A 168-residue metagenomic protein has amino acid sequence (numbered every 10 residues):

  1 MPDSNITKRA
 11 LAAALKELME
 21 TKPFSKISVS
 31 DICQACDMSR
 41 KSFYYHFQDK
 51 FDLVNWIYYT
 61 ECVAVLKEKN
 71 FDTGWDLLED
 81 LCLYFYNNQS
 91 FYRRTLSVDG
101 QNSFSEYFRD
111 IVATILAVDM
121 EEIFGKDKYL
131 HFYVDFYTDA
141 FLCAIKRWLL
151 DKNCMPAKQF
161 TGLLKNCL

Functional and structural regions predicted by a protein language model:
S4, I32-D52, Y84-N87, F91-T95 (+2 more regions): Basic/polar phosphate-binding segments, predominantly the helix-turn-helix DNA-binding elements of transcriptional
K8-K16, S25-V29, Q34-D37, Y44-F71 (+2 more regions): An amphipathic alpha-helix adjacent to DNA-recognition modules
E20-K22, K128-Y129: Cytosolic nucleotide-binding catalytic cores of signal-transduction proteins
T21-F24, D151: Short helix-capping/hinge SLiMs at alpha-helix to coil transitions
K69, Y92-T95, W148, K152: Secondary-structure edge/capping motif, primarily at the C-terminal ends of alpha-helices and the immediately following
W75-S90, D135, D139, K158: Amphipathic alpha-helical segments that line or abut small-molecule/effector binding pockets and mediate allosteric
D80, G100-F124, K128-C143: Amphipathic alpha-helical packing segments from all-alpha helical-bundle domains
K128-D151, M155-L168: Hydrophobic alpha-helical segments that form the core of small-molecule binding pockets and/or dimer interfaces
